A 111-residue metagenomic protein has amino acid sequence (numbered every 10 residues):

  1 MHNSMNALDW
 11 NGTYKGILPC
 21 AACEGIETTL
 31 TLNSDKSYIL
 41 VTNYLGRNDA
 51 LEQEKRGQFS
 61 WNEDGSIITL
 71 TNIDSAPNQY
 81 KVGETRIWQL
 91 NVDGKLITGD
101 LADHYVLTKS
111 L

Functional and structural regions predicted by a protein language model:
M1-E54, I67-L111: Lipid interaction determinants
F59: Short beta-strand-centered aromatic/proline hotspots
